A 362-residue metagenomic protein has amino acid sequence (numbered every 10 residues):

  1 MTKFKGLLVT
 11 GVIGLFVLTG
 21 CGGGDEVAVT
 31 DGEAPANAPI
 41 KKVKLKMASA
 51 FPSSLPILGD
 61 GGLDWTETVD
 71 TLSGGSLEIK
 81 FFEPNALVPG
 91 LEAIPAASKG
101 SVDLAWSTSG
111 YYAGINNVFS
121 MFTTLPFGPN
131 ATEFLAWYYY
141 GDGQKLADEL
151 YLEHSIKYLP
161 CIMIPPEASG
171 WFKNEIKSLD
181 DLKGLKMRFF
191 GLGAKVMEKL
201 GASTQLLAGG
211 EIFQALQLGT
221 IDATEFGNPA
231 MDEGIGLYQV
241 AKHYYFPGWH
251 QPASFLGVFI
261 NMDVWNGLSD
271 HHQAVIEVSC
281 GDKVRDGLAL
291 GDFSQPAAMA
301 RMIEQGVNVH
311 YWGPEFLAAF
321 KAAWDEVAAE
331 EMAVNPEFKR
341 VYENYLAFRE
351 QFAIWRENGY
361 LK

Functional and structural regions predicted by a protein language model:
M1-G11: Bacterial N-terminal signal peptides that target proteins for export
V17-G20: C-terminal motif of bacterial Sec signal peptides marking the signal peptidase cleavage site
G22-F134, Q144, E149-K362: N-terminal secretory/targeting leader peptides
